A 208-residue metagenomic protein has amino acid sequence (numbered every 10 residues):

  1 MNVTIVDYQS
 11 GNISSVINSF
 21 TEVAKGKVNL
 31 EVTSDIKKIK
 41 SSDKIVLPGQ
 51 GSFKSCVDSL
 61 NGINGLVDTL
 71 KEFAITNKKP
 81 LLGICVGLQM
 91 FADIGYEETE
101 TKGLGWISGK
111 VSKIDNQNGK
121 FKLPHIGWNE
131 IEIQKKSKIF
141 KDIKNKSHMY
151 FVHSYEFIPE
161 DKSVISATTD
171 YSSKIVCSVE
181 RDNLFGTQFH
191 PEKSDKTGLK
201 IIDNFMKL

Functional and structural regions predicted by a protein language model:
M1-L81, K110-D115, T197-L208: N-terminal beta1-alpha1 cap of cysteine-dependent amidohydrolase-like domains
N12, S52-K54, L88-M90, E156-I158 (+1 more regions): Glycine-rich nucleotide phosphate-binding loop and flanking beta-alpha elements of Rossmann-like dinucleotide-binding
L47, M149-V152, L184-Q188: Short hydrophobic-aromatic micro-motifs
S52-D58, Q89-T99, F189-P191: A short secondary-structure junction motif
D68, I94-Y171: Pocket-forming structural segment of enzyme catalytic cores
G83, G87: Gly/Ala-rich beta-loop-alpha elbow adjacent to hydrolase catalytic centers
E156-L208: C-terminal and late-domain segments of enzyme folds
